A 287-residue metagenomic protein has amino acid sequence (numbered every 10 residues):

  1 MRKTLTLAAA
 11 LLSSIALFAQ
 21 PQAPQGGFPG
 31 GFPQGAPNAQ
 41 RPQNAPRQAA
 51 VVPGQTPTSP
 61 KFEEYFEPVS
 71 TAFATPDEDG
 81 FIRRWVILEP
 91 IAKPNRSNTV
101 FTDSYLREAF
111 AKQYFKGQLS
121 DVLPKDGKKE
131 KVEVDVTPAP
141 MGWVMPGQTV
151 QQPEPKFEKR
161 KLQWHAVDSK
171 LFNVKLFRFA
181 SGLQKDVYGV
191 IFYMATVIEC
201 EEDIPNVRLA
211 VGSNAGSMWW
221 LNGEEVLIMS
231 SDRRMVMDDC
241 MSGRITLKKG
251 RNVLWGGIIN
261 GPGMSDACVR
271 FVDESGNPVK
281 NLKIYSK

Functional and structural regions predicted by a protein language model:
M1-T4: Positively charged n-region of N-terminal signal peptides that target proteins for export
A8-A16: Bacterial N-terminal signal peptides
A19-P21: Boundary at the C-terminal end of the N-terminal hydrophobic targeting segment
P24-F172, G257-K287: Accessory carbohydrate-binding/adhesion or oligomerization-edge regions at the termini of glycan-active proteins
S181-F192, S230-M235: Extracellular beta-rich ligand/substrate-recognition surface
M194-N206, R244-K249: Extracellular and analogous surface-interaction loops
P205-W220, L254: Aromatic-lined ligand-binding clefts that engage carbohydrates, nucleic acids, or primary amines
L221-R270: Beta-strand-rich ligand-recognition modules
